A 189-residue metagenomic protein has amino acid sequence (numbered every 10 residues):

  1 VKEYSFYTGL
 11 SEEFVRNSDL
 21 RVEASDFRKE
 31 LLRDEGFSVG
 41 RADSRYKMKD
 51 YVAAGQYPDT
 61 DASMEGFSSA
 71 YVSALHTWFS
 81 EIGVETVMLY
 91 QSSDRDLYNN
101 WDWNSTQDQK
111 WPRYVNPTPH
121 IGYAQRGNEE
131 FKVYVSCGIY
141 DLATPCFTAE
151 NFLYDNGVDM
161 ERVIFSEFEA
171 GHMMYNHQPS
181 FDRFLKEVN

Functional and structural regions predicted by a protein language model:
V1-A143: Alpha/beta-hydrolase fold catalytic core
P119-G122, F147-E150, K186: Feature representing long, continuous alpha-helical segments
Y134-C137, F165-S166, M174-Y175, E187: A cross-kingdom marker for long, charged
C137, C146-N151, S180-F181: Composition- and surface-driven signal marking solvent-exposed, interaction-prone regions in large proteins
L142-R162: Active-site-adjacent alpha-helix of alpha/beta-hydrolase-fold enzymes
G157-M173: Catalytic histidine neighborhood in serine/cysteine hydrolases with alpha/beta-hydrolase-type architecture
G171-F181: Catalytic histidine-centered segment of alpha/beta-hydrolase-like enzymes
F181-V188: Short, amphipathic alpha-helical "lid/cap" segments that border enzyme active or binding sites
